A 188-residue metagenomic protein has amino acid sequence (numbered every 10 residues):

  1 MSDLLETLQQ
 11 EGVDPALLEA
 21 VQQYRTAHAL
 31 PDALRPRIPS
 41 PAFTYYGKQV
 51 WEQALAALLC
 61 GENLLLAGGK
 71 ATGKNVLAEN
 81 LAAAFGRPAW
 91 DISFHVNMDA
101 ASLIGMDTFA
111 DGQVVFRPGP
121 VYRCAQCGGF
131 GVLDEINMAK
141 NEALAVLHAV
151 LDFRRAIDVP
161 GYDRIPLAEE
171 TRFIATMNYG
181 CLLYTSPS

Functional and structural regions predicted by a protein language model:
M1-F43: A short, basic N-terminal segment
L30-A67: Pre-Walker A (pre-P-loop) alpha-helix and adjacent loop at the N terminus of AAA/AAA+ ATPase modules, a conserved
N63-F94: Walker A/P-loop
R87-A110: AAA+/P-loop NTPase substrate/partner-engagement loops
F116-G119, R123-Q126, V159-M177: AAA+/SF3 P-loop NTPase mechanochemical coupling elements
D134-E135, V146: Walker B catalytic acidic pair
E142-L167: Conserved catalytic/switch belt of AAA+ P-loop NTPases
Y184-S188: Conserved small/polar residues in nucleotide/adenosyl-binding loops
